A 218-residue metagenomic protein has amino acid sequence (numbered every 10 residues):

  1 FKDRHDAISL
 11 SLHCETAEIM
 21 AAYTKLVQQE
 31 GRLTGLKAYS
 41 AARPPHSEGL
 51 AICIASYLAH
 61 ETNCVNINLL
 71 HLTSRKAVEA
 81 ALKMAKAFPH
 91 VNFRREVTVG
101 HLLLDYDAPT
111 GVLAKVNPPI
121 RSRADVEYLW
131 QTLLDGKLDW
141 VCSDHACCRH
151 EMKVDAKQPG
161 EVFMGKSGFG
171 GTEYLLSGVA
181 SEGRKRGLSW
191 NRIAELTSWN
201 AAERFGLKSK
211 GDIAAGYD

Functional and structural regions predicted by a protein language model:
F1-V141, A146: Histidine/acidic residue-rich metal-binding segments in metalloenzymes
L33-C64, G111-L113, W140-V141, C147-D218: His/Asp/Glu-enriched, well-ordered alpha-helical/loop segment that forms or immediately abuts the divalent-metal
